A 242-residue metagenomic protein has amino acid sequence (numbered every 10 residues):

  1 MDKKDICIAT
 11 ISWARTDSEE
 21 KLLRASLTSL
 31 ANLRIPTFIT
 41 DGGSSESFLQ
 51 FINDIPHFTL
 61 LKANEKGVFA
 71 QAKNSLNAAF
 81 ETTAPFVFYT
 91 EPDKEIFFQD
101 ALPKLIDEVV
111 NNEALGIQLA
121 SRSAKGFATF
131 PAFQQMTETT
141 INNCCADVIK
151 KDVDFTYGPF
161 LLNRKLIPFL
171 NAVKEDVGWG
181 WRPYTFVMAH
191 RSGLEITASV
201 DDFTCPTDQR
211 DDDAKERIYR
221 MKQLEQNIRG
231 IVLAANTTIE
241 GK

Functional and structural regions predicted by a protein language model:
T10-N32: Short, well-formed alpha-helical segments that are part of the catalytic scaffolds of diverse glycosyltransferases
D41-L49: A conserved acidic beta->alpha catalytic loop
D54-A70: Conserved donor nucleotide-binding strand/loop of the catalytic core
K73-F86: Active-site nucleotide-sugar/metal-binding loop of Leloir-type enzymes
A84-E95: Short beta-strand-to-loop acidic/aromatic patch adjacent to the donor-nucleotide binding site
I96-G126: Conserved donor-nucleotide/metal-binding helix-loop-beta segment in metal-dependent transferases, i.e., the alpha-helix
A114-F155: Short, flexible, basic/aromatic active-site loop/helix in glycosyltransferases
P183-K242: C-terminal catalytic/acceptor-binding lobe
